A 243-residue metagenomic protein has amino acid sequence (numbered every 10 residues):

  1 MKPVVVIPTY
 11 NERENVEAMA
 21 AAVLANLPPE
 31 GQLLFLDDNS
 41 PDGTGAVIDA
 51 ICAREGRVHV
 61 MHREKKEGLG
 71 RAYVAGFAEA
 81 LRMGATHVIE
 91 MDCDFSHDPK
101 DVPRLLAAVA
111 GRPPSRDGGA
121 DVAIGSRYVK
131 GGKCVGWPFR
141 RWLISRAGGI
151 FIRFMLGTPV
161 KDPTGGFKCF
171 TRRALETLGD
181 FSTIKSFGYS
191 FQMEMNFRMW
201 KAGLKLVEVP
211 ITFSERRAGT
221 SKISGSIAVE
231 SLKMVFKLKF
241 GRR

Functional and structural regions predicted by a protein language model:
K2-V4, Q32, E194: Cell-envelope/extracellular polymer assembly enzymes that use nucleotide-activated donors
V5, L33, V60, V88 (+2 more regions): Hydrophobic/aromatic residues located in beta-strands of well-ordered beta-sheets within soluble catalytic
E12-A25: Short, well-formed alpha-helical segments that are part of the catalytic scaffolds of diverse glycosyltransferases
E12-N15, S40, D98: Donor nucleotide-sugar binding loop of glycosyltransferases
A25, G157, F181-R243: Hydrophobic helical membrane-anchoring modules
E30-S40, M61-H62, M91: Short beta-strand/loop segment that forms part of the nucleotide-sugar
D37-A46, F95: A conserved acidic beta->alpha catalytic loop
R63-R82, H87, P99-Y189, R216-S226 (+1 more regions): Acceptor/aglycone-binding surface of glycosyltransferases and processive sugar-polymer synthases
